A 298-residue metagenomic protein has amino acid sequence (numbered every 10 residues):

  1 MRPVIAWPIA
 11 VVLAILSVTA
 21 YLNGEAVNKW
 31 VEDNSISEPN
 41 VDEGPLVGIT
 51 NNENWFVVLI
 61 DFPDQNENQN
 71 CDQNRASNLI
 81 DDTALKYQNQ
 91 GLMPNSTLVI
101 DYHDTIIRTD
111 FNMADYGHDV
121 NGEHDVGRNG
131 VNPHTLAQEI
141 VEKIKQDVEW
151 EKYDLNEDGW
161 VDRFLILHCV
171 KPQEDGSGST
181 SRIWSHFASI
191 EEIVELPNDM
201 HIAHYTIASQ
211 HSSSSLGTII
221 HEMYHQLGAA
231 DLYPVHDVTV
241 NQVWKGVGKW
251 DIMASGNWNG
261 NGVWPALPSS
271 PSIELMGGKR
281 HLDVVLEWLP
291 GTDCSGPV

Functional and structural regions predicted by a protein language model:
M1-M93: N-terminal low-structure segments adjacent to metalloprotease catalytic domains across cellular compartments
D42-V47, L85-N95, K152-D154, S189-I193 (+2 more regions): Intrinsically disordered, low-complexity boundary segments flanking structured domains
L46, S96-L196: Active-site-proximal segments of metallohydrolase catalytic domains
G48-N52, N156-V161, W244-V247: Extracellular/periplasmic catalytic domains that process cell-envelope and extracellular macromolecules
N66-L92, L98-V99, H103-G117, N121-D125 (+3 more regions): General structural signal for secondary-structure boundaries
S77, D81, A137-E142, W250 (+1 more regions): Generic detector of well-ordered alpha-helical segments enriched in charged/polar residues, highlighting helical
R163, C169-V298: Extracellular hydrolytic enzyme modules, especially secreted metalloproteases of the metzincin/thermolysin-like class
